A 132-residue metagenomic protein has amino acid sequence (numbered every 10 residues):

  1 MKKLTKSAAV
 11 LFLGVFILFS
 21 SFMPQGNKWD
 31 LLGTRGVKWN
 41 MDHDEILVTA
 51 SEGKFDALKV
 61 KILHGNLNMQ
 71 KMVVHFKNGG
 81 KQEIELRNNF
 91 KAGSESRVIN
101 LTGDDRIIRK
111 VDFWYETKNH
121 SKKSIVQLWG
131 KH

Functional and structural regions predicted by a protein language model:
M1-K6: Positively charged n-region of N-terminal signal peptides that target proteins for export
V10-F19: Bacterial N-terminal signal peptides
F22-T49: Transition segment at domain starts
G33-R35, E83-K91: Solvent-exposed serine/threonine-rich low-complexity stretches and specific carbohydrate-binding patches
D44-T49, E95-T102: Exposed aromatic-hydrophobic patches
A50-M72: Hydrophobic/aromatic-rich, well-ordered segments within soluble, folded domains that form packed cores
G53-V60, S96, G103-H120: Noncatalytic modules at the cell exterior or secretory-pathway interfaces, chiefly beta-strand-rich lectin/adhesion
H64-L86, K123-K131: Short, surface-exposed beta-strand/strand-loop-strand elements in extracellular ectodomains
